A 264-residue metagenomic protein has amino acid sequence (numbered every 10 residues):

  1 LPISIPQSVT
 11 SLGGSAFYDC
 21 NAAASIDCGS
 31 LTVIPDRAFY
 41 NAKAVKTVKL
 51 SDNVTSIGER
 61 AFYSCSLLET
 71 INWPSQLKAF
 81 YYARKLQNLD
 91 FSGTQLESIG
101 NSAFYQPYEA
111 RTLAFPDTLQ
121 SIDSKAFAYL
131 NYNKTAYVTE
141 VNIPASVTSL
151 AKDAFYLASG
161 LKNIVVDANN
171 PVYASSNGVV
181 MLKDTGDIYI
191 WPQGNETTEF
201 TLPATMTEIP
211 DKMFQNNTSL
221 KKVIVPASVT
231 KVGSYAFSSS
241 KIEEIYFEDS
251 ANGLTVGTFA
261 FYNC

Functional and structural regions predicted by a protein language model:
L1-S11, N21-V33, K43-S56, C65-K78 (+8 more regions): Structural signature of tandem-repeat unit edges
F80-Y81, F104: A structural signal for leucine-rich repeat
